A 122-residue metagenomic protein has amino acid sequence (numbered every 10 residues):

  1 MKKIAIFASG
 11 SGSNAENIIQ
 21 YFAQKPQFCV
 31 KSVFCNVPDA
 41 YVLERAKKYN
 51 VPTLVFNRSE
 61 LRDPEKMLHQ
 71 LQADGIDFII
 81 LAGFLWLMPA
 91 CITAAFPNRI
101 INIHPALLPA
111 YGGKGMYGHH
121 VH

Functional and structural regions predicted by a protein language model:
M1-H122: One-carbon transfer enzymes
